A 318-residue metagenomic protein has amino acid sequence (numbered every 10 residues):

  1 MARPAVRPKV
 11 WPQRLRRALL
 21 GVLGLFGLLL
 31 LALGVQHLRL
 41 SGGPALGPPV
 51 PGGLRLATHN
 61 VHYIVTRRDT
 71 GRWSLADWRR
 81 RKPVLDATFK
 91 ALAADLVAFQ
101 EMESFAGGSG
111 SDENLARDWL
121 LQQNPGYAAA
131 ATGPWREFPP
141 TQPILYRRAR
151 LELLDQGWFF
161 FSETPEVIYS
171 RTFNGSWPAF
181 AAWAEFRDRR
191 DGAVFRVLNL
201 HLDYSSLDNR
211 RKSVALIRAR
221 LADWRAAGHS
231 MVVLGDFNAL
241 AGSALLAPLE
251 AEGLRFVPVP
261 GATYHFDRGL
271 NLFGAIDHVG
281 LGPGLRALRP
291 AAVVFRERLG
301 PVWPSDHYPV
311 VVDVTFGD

Functional and structural regions predicted by a protein language model:
A2-W119, P134-P139, D318: N-terminal, active-site-proximal structural segment of metallo-dependent hydrolase catalytic domains
R3, R7-G21, L30-A45, D208 (+3 more regions): Metal-dependent phosphoester-hydrolase catalytic domains
G43-P49, E101-V194, V293-V294: Structured beta-strand-rich core segments of catalytic domains in phosphoester-bond hydrolases
L54-V61, L85-S111, L145, A184 (+6 more regions): Active-site beta-strand/loop signature of hydrolases that rely on acidic residues for catalysis
H59-I64, Q100-E103, A131-W135, R147 (+5 more regions): Active-site-proximal beta-strand/loop segments in catalytic clefts of secreted hydrolases
T70-S74, P165-F173, L200-D208: Surface-exposed cleft-lining segments at the edges of enzyme active sites
S74-K82, S109-E113, W135-F138, W177 (+4 more regions): Solvent-exposed, acidic/flexible segments
K90-A94, R117-P125, R150, A222-A226 (+1 more regions): Sec-exported extracytoplasmic/periplasmic mature domains
